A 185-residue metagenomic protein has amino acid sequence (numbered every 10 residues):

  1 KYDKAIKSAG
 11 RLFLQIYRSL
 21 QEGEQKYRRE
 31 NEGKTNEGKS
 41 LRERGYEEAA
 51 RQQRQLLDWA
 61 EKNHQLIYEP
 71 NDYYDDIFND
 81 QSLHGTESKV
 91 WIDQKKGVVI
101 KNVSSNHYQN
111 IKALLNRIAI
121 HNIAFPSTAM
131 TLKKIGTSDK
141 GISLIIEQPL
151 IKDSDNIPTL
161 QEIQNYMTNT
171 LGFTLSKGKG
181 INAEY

Functional and structural regions predicted by a protein language model:
Y2-K96: ATP-binding glycine-rich phosphate-binding loop
D3, Y46, A50, H107-L115 (+1 more regions): Generic detection of long, well-ordered alpha-helical segments
F13, N36, I100, D139 (+2 more regions): Polar low-complexity intrinsically disordered regions enriched in Ser/Thr and small residues
L14, L57, K112-N122, Q161-T168: Generic detector of well-ordered alpha-helical segments enriched in charged/polar residues, highlighting helical
Q15, Q81, K96-V99, I146 (+2 more regions): Generic hydrophobic secondary-structure signal
D75-A124: ATP-binding glycine-rich loop module of kinase domains
S88-D93, G178-Y185: Active-site acidic catalytic loop and adjacent metal/ATP-binding pocket of ATP-dependent phosphoryl transfer enzymes
N122-I181: Conserved structural core of kinase catalytic domains
